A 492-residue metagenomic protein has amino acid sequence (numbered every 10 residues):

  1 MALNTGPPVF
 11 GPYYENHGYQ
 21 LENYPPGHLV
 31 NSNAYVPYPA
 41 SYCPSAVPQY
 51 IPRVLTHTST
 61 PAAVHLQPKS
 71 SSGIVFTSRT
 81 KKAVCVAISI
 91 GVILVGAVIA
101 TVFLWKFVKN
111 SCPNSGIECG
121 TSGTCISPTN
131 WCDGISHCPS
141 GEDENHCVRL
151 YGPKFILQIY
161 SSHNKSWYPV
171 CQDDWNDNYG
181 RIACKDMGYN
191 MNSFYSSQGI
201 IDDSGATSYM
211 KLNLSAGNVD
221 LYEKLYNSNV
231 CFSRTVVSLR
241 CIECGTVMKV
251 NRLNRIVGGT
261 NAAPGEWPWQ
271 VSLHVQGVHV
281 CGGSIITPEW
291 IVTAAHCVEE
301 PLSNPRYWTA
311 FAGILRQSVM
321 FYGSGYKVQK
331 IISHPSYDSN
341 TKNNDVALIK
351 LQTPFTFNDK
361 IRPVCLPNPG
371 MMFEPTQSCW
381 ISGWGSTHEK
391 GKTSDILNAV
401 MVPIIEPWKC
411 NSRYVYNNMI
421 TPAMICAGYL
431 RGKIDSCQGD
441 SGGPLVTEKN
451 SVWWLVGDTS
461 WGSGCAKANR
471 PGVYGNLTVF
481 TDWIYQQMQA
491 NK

Functional and structural regions predicted by a protein language model:
M1-F76: Intrinsically disordered cytoplasmic terminal tails of membrane proteins
V84-T101: Single-pass alpha-helical transmembrane segments
V108-S111, P139-I182, D186-N261, G265 (+1 more regions): Extracellular juxtamembrane "stalk/stem" segments on the ectodomain side of transmembrane proteins
V170-W175, Y179, Y189, A263-S303: Catalytic histidine site
K185-S215, K249-V250, H274, I291-A294 (+2 more regions): Conserved H-D interstitial segment of serine endopeptidase catalytic domains
F232-E243, A347-K350, L477-Q487: Short, structured beta-strand segments at or near domain termini in extracellular proteins/domains
Q270-Q276, N368, P375-K492: Extracellular trypsin-like serine protease catalytic domains
S339-R362, E374-G383: Serine endopeptidase catalytic core focused on the charge-relay Asp
